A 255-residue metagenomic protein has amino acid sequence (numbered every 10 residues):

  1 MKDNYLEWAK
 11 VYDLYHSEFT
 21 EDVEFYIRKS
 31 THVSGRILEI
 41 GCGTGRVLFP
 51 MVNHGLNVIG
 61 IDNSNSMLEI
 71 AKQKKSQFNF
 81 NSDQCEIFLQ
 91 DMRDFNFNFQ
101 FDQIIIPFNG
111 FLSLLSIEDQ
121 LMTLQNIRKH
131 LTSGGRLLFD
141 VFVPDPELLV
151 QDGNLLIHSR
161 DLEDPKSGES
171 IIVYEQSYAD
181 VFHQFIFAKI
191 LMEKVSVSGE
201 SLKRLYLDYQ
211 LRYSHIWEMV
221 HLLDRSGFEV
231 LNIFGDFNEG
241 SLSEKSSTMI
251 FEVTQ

Functional and structural regions predicted by a protein language model:
M1-G35: Conserved class I S-adenosyl-L-methionine
G41-G43: Class I SAM-dependent methyltransferase "Motif I" SAM/SAH-binding loop
R46: Conserved SAM/SAH-binding loop-helix junction of Class I S-adenosyl-L-methionine-dependent methyltransferases
F49-D94: Class I SAM-dependent methyltransferase SAM/SAH-binding core
R93-Q103: A short acidic, Gly/Pro-enriched loop at the edge of an enzyme's catalytic core that lines a small-molecule cofactor
L121-S133: A short glycine-rich, Lys/Arg-flanked "PGG" loop and its adjoining helix->strand segment in the class I
F139-W217: SAM-dependent methyltransferase
Q210-Q255: C-terminal lobe and adjacent flexible extensions of AdoMet/dcAdoMet transferase-like proteins
